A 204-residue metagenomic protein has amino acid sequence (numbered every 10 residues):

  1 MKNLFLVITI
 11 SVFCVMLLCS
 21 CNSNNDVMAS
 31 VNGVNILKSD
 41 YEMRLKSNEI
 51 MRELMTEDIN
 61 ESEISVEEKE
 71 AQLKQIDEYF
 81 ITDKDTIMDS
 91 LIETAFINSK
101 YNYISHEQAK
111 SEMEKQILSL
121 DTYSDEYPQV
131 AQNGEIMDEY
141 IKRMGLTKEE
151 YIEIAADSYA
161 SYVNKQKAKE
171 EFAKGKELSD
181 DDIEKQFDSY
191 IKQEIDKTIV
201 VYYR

Functional and structural regions predicted by a protein language model:
M1-V7: Positively charged n-region of N-terminal signal peptides that target proteins for export
V12-V15, L91, Y162: Alpha-helical transmembrane segments
M16-S20: C-terminal motif of bacterial Sec signal peptides marking the signal peptidase cleavage site
N24-I152: N-terminal targeting/tethering segments
D26-V31, E53, E112-E114, E135-R204: PPIase-associated folding chaperone regions across multiple families
